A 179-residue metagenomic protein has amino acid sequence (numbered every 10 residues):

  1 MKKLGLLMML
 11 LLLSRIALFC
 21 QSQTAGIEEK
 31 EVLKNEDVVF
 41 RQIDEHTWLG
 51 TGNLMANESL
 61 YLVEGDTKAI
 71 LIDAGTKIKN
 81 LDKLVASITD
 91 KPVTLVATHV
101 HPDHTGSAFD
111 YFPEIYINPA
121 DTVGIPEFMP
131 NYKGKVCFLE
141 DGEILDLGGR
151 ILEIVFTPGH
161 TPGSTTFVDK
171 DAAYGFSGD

Functional and structural regions predicted by a protein language model:
M1-Q23: Bacterial Sec-dependent N-terminal signal peptides
S22-F40: N-terminal low-complexity, Pro/Thr/Ser-rich intrinsically disordered segments that act as propeptides or flexible
G26-I27, T47-G52, L71-G75, T94-L95 (+1 more regions): Short, flexible loop segments at the rims of nucleotide/cofactor-binding pockets, characterized by
E31-L33, R41-I43, V63, G142-L147: Short acidic-hydrophobic surface loop/beta-edge motif
E36-S87, T166-D179: Conserved beta-strand hairpin/beta-sheet module of binuclear metal-dependent hydrolase folds, prominently
I72, T98, I117, G159 (+1 more regions): Active-site flanking residues adjacent to catalytic metal/cofactor-binding acidic residues
K77-I151: Active-site HxH/HxHxD metal-binding segment of metal-dependent hydrolases
G142-D169, Y174: Core dinuclear metal-dependent hydrolase active-site scaffold
